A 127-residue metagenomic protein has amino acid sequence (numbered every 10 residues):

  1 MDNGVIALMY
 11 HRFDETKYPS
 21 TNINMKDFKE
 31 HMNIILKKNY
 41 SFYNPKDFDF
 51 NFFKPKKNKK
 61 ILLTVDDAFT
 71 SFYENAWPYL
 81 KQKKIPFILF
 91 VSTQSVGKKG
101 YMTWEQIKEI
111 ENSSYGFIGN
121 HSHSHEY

Functional and structural regions predicted by a protein language model:
M1-I61: N-terminal pre-catalytic segment of deacetylase/amide-hydrolase enzymes
N3, L8-D14, N58-I61, K81-Y127: Metal-dependent polysaccharide deacetylase catalytic core of the NodB/CE4 family, i.e., the active-site-bearing domain
Y18, F72-E74: Short N-terminal helix/helix-N-cap motif within the alpha/beta-hydrolase-1
F28-N33, W77, W104-K108: Generic structural signal for well-ordered alpha-helices, preferentially at hydrophobic/aromatic core positions
D66-A68: Noncatalytic alpha-helical scaffolds and linker/capping helices
T70-S71, H125: General alpha-helical segment detector with a strong preference for membrane-spanning helices and helix-boundary regions
S71-F72, K98: Residues that form or flank phosphate/diphosphate-binding pockets in enzymes that use nucleotide phosphates
E74-L80: Active-site-proximal N-terminal segment of extracellular/periplasmic enzymes that hydrolyze or transfer
